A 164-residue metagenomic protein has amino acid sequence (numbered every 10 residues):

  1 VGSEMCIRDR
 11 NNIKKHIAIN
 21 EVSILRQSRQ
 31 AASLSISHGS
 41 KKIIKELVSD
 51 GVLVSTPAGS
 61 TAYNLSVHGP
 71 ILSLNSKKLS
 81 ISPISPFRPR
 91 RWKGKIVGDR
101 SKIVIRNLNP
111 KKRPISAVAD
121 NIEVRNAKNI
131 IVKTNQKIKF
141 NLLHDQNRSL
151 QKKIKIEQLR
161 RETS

Functional and structural regions predicted by a protein language model:
V1-I7: Short, small-residue-biased leader/transition segments that mark boundaries at the very start of proteins
R10-R88, D99-K102, T163: ATP/pyrophosphate-binding catalytic subdomain of soluble kinases
I24-L25, R29, K42-I44, W92-S164: ATP/nucleoside-binding phosphotransfer catalytic cores, i.e., glycine-rich phosphate-binding loops
